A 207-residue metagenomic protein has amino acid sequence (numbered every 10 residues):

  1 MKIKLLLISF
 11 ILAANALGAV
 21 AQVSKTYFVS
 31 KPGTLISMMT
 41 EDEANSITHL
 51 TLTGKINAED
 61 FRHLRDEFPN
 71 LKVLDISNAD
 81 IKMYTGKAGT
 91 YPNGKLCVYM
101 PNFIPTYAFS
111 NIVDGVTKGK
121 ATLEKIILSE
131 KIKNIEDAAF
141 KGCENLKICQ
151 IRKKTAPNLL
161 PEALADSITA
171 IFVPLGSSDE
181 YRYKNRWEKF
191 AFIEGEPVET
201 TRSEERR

Functional and structural regions predicted by a protein language model:
M1-S24: Bacterial Sec-dependent N-terminal signal peptides
V20-E43: The feature captures the LRR N-terminal capping module
V23-K31, T48-I56, L71-K87, Y91-F103 (+5 more regions): Structural signature of tandem-repeat unit edges
M39-I47, E67-F68, L164-D166: Flexible, charged surface loops at secondary-structure boundaries
S46, N57-R62: Accessory end-domains appended to solenoid repeat scaffolds used in host defense
H63-D66, P161-L164, D179-F190: Short, aromatic/basic amphipathic alpha-helical patches
